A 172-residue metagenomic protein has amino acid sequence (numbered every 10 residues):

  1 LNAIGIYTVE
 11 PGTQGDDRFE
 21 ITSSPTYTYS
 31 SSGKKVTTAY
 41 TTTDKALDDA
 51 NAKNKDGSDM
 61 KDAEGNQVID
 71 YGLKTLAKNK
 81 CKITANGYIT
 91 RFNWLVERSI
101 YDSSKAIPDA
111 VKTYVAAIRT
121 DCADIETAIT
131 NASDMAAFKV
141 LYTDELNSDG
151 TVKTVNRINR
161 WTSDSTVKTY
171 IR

Functional and structural regions predicted by a protein language model:
L1-R172: A preference for well-ordered globular domain cores that mediate specific macromolecular interactions or catalysis
